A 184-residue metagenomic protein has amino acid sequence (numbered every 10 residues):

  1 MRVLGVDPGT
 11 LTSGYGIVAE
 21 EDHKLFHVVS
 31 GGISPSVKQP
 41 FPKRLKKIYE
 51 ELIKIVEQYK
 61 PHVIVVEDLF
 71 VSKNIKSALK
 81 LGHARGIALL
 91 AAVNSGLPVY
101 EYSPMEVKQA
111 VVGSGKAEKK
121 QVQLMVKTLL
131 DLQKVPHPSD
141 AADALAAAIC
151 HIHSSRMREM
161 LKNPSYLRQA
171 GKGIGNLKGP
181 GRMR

Functional and structural regions predicted by a protein language model:
M1-R184: Phosphate- and other anionic-substrate recognition elements at nucleic-acid/protein interfaces
